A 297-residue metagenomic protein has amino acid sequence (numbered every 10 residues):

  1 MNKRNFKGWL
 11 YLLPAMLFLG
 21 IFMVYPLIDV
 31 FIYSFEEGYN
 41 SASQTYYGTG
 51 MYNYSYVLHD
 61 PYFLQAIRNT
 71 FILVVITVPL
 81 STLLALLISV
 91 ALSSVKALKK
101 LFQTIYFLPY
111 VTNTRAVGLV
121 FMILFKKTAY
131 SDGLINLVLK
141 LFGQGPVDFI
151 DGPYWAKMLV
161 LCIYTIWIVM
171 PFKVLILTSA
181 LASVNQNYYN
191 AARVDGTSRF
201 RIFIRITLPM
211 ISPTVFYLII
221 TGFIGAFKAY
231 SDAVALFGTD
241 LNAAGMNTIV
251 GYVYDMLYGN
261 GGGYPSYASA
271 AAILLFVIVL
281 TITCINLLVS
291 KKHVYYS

Functional and structural regions predicted by a protein language model:
K3-S297: A structural signal for multi-pass alpha-helical bundles of membrane permease subunits that mediate small-molecule
